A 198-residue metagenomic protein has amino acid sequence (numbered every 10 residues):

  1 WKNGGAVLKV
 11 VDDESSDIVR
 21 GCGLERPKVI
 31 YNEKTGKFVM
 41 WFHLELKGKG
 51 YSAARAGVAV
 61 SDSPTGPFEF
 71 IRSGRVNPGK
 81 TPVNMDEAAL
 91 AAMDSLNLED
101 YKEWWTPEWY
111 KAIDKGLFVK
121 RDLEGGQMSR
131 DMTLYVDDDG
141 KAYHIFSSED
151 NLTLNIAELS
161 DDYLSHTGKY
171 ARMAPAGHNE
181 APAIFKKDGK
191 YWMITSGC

Functional and structural regions predicted by a protein language model:
W1-C198: Carbohydrate-active catalytic/glycan-binding domains of CAZyme proteins, especially the secreted or lumenal ectodomains
